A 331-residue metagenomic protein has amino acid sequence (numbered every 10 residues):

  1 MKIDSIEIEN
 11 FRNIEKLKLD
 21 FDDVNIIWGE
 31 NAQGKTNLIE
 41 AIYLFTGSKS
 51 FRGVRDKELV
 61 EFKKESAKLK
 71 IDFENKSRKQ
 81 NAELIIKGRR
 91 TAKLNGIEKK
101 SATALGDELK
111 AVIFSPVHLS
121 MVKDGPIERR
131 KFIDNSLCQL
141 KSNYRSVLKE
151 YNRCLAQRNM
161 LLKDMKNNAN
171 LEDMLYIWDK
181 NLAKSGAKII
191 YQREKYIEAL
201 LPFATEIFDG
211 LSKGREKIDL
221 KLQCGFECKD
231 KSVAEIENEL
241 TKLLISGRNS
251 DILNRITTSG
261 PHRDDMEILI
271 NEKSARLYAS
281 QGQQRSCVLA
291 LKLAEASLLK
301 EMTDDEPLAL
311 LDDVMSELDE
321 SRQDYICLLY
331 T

Functional and structural regions predicted by a protein language model:
M1-E30, N168-L310, E317-S321, Y325: Conserved NTPase motor "head" modules and their coupling/switch loops across ABC/AAA+ ATPases, GTPases, and GHKL ATPases
K35: Conserved lysine of the Walker
Y43: Helix-to-loop junction immediately C-terminal to a conserved catalytic motif
T46-E128, F132-Y144, L201-E206, L243-N249: Nucleotide-state sensing region of NTPase/ATPase domains
F62, Y151-C154, R193: Intracellular alpha-helical coupling/juxtamembrane segments of multi-pass membrane proteins
S120-M121, I127-Y176, K180: Long, charged N-terminal accessory/stalk domains
Y330-T331: Conserved small/polar residues in nucleotide/adenosyl-binding loops
